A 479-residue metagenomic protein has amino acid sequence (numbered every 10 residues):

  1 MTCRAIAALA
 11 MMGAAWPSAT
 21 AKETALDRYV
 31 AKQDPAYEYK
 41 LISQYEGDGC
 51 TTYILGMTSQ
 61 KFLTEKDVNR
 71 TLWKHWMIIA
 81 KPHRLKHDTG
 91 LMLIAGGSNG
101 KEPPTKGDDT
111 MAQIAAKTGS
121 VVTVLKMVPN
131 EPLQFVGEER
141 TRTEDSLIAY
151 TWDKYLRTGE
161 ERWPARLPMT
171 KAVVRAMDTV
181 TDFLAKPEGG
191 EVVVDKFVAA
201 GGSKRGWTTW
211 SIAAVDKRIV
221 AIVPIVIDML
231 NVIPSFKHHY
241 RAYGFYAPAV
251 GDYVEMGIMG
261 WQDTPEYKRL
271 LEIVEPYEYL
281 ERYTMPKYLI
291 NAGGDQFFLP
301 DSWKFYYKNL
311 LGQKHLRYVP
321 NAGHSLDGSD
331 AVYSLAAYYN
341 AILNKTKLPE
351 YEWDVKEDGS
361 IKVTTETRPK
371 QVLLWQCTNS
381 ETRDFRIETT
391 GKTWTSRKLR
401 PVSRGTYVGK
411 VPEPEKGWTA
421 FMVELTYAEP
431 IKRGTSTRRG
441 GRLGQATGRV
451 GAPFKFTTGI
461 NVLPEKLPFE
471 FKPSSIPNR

Functional and structural regions predicted by a protein language model:
A21-H87: Catalytic-loop region of hydrolases
I94-K101, A112, A116-V174, M229-Y243 (+1 more regions): Cap/lid segment of the alpha/beta-hydrolase catalytic domain
L156-S203, V215, I219: Gly/Ser-rich "nucleophile elbow"/oxyanion-hole loop immediately N-terminal to the catalytic nucleophile in hydrolases
A199-G201, I225, I290: Short beta-strand immediately N-terminal to the catalytic nucleophile in serine-hydrolase-like folds
S211-G260, R317-P320, L326-Y333: Hydrolase active-site cap/lid region
E266-P320, K362-V372, E381: Serine-hydrolase catalytic core
A337-Q376, T395-T406, K410: Surface beta-strand/loop "capping" patches
K416-P430: Short, aromatic- and glycine-rich surface loops/edge beta-strands on solvent-exposed regions
